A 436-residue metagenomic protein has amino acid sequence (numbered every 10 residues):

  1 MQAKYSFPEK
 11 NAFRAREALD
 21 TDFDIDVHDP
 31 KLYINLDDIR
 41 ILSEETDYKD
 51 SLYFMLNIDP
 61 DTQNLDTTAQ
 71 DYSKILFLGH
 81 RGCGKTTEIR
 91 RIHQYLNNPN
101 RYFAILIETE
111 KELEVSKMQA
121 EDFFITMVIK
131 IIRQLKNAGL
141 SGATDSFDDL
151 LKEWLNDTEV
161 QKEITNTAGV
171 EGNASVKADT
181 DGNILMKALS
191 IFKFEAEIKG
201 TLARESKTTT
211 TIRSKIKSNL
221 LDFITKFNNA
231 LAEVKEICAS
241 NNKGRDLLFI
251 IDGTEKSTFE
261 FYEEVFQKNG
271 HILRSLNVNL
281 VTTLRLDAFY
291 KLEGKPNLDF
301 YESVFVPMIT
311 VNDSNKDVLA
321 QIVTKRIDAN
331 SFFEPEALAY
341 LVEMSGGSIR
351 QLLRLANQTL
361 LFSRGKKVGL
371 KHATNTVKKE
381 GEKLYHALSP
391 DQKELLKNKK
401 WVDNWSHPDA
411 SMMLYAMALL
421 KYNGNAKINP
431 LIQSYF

Functional and structural regions predicted by a protein language model:
M1-N98: Walker A/P-loop-proximal flanking segment of P-loop NTPase domains
N11, K49-D50, T210-V342: The catalytic "switch" region of P-loop NTPases
I25, L42-Y48, M55-L65, P99 (+14 more regions): Surface-exposed polar/charged interaction patches
S73-K74, G79-N242: P-loop NTPase nucleotide-binding core
G82-K85, E255-K256, S345, I349-R350: Gly/Ser/Thr-rich loops at beta-strand to alpha-helix junctions that form or flank small-molecule/cofactor-binding
E88-R90, S116-Q119, T258-E264, K291-K295 (+1 more regions): A short acidic (Asp/Glu
D122-R133, K325, Q358, Y415-L419: Short, hydrophobic/amphipathic alpha-helical patches that form generic packing surfaces within helical domains
N330-M344, I349-F436: C-terminal alpha-helical "lid" subdomain
